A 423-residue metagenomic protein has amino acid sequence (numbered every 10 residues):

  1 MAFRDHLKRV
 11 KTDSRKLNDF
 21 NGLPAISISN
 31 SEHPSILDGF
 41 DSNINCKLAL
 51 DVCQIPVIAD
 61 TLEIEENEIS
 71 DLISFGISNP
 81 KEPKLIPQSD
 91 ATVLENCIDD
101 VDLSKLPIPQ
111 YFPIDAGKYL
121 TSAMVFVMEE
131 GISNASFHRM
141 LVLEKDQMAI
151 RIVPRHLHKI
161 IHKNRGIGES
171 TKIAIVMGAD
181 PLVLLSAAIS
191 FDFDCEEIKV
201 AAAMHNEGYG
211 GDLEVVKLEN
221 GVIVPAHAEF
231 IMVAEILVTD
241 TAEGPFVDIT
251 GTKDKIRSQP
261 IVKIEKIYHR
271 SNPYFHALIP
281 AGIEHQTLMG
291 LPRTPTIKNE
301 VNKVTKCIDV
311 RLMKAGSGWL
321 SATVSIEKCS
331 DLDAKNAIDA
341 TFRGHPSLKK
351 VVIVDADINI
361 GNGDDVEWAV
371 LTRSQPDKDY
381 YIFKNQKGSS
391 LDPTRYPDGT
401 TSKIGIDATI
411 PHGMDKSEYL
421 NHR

Functional and structural regions predicted by a protein language model:
M1-F246, G251-P260, K266-R423: Extended, highly charged
